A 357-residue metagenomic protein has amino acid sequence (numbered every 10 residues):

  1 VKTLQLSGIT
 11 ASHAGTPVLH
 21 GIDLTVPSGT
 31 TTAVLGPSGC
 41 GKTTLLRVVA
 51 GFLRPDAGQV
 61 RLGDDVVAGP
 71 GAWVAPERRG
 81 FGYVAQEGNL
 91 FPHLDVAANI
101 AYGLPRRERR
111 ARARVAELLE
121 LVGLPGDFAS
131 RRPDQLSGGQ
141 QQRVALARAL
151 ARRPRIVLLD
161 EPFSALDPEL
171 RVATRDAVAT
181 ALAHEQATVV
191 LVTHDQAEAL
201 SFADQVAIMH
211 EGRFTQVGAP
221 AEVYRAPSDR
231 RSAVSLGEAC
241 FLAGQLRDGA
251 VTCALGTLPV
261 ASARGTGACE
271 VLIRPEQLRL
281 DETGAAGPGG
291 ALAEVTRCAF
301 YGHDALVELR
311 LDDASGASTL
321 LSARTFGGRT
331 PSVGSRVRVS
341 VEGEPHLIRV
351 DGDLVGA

Functional and structural regions predicted by a protein language model:
A50: Helix-to-loop junction immediately C-terminal to a conserved catalytic motif
D65, R110-D127, T180-A183: Conserved ABC ATPase "signature" region
V66-G82, R106, V223, P227: ABC ATPase NBD coupling module
R132-L136, Q140: Conserved ABC ATPase signature
R153: Conserved catalytic motifs of ABC-family nucleotide-binding domains
A183, T193-G256: Internal alpha/beta loop-helix hairpins
A250-A357: Non-catalytic connector elements of ABC transporters
